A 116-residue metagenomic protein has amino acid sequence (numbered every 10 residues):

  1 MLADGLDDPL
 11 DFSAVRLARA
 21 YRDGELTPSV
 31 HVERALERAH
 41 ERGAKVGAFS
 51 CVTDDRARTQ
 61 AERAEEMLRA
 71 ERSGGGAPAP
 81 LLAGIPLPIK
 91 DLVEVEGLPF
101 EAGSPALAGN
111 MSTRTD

Functional and structural regions predicted by a protein language model:
M1-R58: An N-terminal boundary/leader segment
R38, R42, Q60, A64-M67 (+1 more regions): Change "in soluble alpha/beta enzymes" to "in soluble alpha/beta proteins
K45, Q60, P78-L81, R114-T115: Generic hydrophobic, aliphatic-rich segments that mediate packing or membrane embedding
A48-F49, R63-A70, V95-E101: Short, charged low-complexity intrinsically disordered segments located at boundaries of structured domains
A64-P86: Immediate post-signal peptide segment of exported/extracytoplasmic ligand-binding proteins
L81-T115: Enzymes and membrane/adaptor proteins characterized by extended Gly/Ser/Thr/Asp/Glu-rich, aromatic-dotted
